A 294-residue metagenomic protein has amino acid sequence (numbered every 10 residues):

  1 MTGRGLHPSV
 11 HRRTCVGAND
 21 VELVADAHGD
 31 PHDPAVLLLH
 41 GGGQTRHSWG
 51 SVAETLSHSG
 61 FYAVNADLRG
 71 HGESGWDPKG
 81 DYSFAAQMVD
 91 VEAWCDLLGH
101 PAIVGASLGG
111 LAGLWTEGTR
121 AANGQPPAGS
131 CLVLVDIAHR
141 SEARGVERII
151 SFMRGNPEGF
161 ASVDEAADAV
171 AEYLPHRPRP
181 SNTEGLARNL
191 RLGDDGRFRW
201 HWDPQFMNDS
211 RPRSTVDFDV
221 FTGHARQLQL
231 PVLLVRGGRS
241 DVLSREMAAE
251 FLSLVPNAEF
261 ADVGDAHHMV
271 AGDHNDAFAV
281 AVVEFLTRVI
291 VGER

Functional and structural regions predicted by a protein language model:
M1-V36, H58-F61, V283, T287-R294: Alpha/beta-hydrolase fold catalytic core
A27-E73: Conserved HGGG/HGGXW glycine-rich cap/lid loop of the alpha/beta-hydrolase fold
S48-G50, S74-G80, R144-G145, R245-E246: Conserved catalytic-core motifs of eukaryotic protein kinase domains, centered on the activation segment
H58, Y62, L68-V104, G118 (+2 more regions): Active-site loop/oxyanion-hole signature of alpha/beta-hydrolase fold enzymes
H100-R144: Conserved hydrolase catalytic core segment
A161-T215: Conserved alpha/beta-hydrolase catalytic His-Asp/Glu region
G193-S253: Conserved serine/cysteine hydrolase catalytic core
V263-A279: Catalytic histidine-centered segment of alpha/beta-hydrolase-like enzymes
